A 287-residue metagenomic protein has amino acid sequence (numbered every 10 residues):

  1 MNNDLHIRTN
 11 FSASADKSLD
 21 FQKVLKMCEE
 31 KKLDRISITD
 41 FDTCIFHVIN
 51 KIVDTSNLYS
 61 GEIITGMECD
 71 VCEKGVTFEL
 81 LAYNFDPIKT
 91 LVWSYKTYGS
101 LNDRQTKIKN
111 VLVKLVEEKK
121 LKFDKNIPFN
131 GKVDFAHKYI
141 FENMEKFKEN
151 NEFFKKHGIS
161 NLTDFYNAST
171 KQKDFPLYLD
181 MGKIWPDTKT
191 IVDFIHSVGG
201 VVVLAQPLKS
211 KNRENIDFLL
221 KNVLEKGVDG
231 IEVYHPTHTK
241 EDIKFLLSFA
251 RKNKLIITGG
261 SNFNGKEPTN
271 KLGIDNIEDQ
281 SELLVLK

Functional and structural regions predicted by a protein language model:
M1-N143, K226, E232-N270, N276-I277: A metal-dependent hydrolase metal-coordination microenvironment
M1-N2, L58-I64, N143, N167-F175 (+1 more regions): Short charge-dense sequence patches
C28, I38-F46, L162-Y166, I191-H196 (+1 more regions): A broad, low-specificity signal for short, low-complexity segments enriched in glycine/proline and polar/charged
E118-I191: Hydrophobic, aromatic-enriched interface-forming segments
D174-L224: Conserved, well-ordered alpha-helix/loop/beta-strand core segments that scaffold catalytic motifs
I274-K287: Mid-to-C-terminal alpha-helical segments outside catalytic/metal-binding sites
